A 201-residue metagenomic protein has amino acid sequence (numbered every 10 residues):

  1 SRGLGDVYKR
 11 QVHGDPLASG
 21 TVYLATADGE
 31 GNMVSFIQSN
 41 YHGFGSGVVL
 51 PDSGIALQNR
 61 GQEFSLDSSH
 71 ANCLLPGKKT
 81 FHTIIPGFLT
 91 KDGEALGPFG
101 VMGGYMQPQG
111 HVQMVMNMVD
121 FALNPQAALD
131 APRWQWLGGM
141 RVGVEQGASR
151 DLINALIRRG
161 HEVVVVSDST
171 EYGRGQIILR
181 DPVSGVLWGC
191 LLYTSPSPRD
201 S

Functional and structural regions predicted by a protein language model:
G3-Q11, Y193-D200: Conserved small/polar residues in nucleotide/adenosyl-binding loops
G14-S169: Proteins synthesized as precursors that undergo proteolytic processing into mature forms
A27, R180-D181: Hydrophobic alpha-helical segments, especially N-terminal targeting/anchoring helices
R174-I177: Aromatic/acidic, Gly/Pro-rich catalytic loop(s) in extracytoplasmic/lumenal soluble domains of multi-pass membrane
D181-S195: Intein/HINT protein-splicing elements and their conserved insertion hotspots or analogous self-processing inserts
